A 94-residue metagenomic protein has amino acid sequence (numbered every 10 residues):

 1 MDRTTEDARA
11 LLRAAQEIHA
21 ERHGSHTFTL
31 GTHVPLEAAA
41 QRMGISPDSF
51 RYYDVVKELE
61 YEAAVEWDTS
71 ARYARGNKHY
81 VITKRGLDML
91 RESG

Functional and structural regions predicted by a protein language model:
M1-T27: Short alpha-helical segments that sit at the start of domains
M1-T4, A40-Q41, R91-G94: Short intrinsically disordered terminal tails
A10-A14, V55, M89: Charge-rich, solvent-exposed alpha-helical interaction surfaces
R22-M43: Short acidic, hydrophobic short linear motifs in intrinsically disordered regions
I45-E62, N77: Short amphipathic alpha-helical interaction segments
E60-A71: A short, conserved structural fragment
N77-G94: Short, amphipathic alpha-helical interaction segments positioned at domain boundaries
